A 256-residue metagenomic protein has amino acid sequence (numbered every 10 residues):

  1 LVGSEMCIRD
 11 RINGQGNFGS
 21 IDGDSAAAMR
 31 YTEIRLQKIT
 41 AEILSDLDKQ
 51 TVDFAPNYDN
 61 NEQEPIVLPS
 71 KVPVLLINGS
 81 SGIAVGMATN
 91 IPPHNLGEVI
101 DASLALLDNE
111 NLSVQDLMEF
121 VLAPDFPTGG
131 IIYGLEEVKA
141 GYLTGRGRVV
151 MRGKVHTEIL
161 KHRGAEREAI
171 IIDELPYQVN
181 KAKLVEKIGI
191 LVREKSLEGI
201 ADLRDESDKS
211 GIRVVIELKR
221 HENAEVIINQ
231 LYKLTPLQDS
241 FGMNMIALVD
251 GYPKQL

Functional and structural regions predicted by a protein language model:
V2-G3, L231: Hydrophobic/aromatic pocket-lining and membrane-interface residues
G3-R148, R213-V215: Catalytic phosphate-handling regions of large nucleic-acid enzymes and associated NTPases
M6, F54, V155-T157, I200: Generic preference for hydrophobic/aromatic residues in regular secondary structure cores
P69-D108, T157-V185, G189-L256: Feature marking long nucleic-acid-engaging regions of large polymerase/nuclease enzymes
T144-L160: Eukaryotic nuclear low-complexity, Arg/Ser/Gly/Pro-rich intrinsically disordered regions
